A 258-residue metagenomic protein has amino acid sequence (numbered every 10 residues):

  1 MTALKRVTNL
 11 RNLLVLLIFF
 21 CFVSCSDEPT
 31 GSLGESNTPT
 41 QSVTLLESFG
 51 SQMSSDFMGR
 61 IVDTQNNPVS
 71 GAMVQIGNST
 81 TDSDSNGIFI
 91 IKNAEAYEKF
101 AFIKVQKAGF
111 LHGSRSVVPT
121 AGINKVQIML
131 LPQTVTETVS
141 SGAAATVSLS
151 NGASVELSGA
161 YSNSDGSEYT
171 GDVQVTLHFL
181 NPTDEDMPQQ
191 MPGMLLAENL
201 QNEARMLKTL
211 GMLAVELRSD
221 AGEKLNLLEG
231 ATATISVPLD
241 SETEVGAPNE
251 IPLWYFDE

Functional and structural regions predicted by a protein language model:
C21-S24: C-terminal motif of bacterial Sec signal peptides marking the signal peptidase cleavage site
P29-D56, E258: Beta-strand-rich domain onsets/edges
G31-S42, F110-V126, S219: Structured interaction patches on ligand/partner-binding surfaces of diverse proteins
L45-S70, E95, A145: Structural motif
Q75-I91: Short, acidic Ser/Thr/Gly-rich low-complexity loop/linker segments typical of extracellular and cell-surface proteins
I76, A96-T120, M129-L130: A short, solvent-exposed loop/turn motif at the edges and junctions of modular extracellular/periplasmic domains
I90-F100, D240-E242: Short Pro-Gly-centered beta-turn/loop motif in secreted/extracellular proteins
E137-N151, T183-E185, G193-P252, D257: Proteolytic processing hotspots in large secreted/extracellular or virion-associated proteins and select intracellular
